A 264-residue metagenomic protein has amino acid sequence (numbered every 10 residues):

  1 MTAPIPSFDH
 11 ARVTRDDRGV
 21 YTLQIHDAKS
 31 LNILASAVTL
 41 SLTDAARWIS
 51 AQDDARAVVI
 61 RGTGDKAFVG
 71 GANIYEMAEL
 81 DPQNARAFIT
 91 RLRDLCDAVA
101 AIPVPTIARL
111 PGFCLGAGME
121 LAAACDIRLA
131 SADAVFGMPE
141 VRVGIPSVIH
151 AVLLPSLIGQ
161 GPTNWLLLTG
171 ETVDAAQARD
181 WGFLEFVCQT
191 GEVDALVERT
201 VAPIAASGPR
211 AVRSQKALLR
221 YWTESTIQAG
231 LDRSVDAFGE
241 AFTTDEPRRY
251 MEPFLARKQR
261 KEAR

Functional and structural regions predicted by a protein language model:
M1-R18, D65, G170-A176, G191 (+2 more regions): C-terminal alpha-helix plus adjacent terminal tail
M1-R61, D97: Conserved CoA-thioester-binding segment of acyl-CoA-metabolizing enzymes
L23, L42, I60, N73 (+5 more regions): Terminal peptide-recognition signature
T39, I74, L92, A151 (+4 more regions): A general structural signal for well-ordered alpha-helical segments in protein cores
L40, G62-L95, E262: Glycine- (often His-adjacent) and acidic-residue-rich active-site loop that binds/positions the CoA thioester
Q52, I102-P103, T244: Acidic-histidine catalytic/liganding microenvironments
D65-V69, C114-G116, G137, L219: Short, active-site-adjacent cap segments at secondary-structure transitions
D97-P209: Crotonase-fold acyl-CoA enzyme core
